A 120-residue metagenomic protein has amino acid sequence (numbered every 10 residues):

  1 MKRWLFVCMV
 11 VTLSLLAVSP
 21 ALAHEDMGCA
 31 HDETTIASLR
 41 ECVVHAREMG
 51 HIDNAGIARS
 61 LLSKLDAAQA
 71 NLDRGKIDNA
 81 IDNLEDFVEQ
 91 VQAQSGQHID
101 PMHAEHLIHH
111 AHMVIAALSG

Functional and structural regions predicted by a protein language model:
M1-C8: Bacterial N-terminal signal peptides that target proteins for export
C8-L16: Bacterial N-terminal signal peptides
S19-A23: Sec/Tat signal peptide C-region and signal peptidase I cleavage site
H24-G120: Soluble extracellular-acting proteins and domains
